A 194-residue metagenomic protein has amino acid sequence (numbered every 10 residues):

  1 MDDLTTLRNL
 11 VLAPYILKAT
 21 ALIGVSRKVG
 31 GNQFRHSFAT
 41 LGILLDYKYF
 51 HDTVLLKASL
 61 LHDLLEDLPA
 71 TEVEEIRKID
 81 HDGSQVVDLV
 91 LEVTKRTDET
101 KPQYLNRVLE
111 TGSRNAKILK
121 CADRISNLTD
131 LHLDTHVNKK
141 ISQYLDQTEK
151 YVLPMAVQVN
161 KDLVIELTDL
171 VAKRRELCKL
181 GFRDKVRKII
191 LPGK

Functional and structural regions predicted by a protein language model:
M1-K194: Active-site helical microenvironments for divalent-metal-assisted chemistry
